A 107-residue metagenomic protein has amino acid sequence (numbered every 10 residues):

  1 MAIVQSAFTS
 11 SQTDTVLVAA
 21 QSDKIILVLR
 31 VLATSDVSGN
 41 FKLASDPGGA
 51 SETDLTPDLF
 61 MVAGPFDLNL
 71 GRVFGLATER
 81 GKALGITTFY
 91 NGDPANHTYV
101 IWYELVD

Functional and structural regions predicted by a protein language model:
M1-D36, F41, R80-G81, T88-D107: C-terminal interaction-tip segments
S6, T53-A63: Solvent-exposed serine/threonine-rich low-complexity stretches and specific carbohydrate-binding patches
V37-T56, I101: Short, surface-exposed beta-strand/strand-loop-strand elements in extracellular ectodomains
D46, G75-A77, E104: A contiguous, well-structured "functional interface" segment within a domain
V62-N91: Beta-sandwich interaction modules
